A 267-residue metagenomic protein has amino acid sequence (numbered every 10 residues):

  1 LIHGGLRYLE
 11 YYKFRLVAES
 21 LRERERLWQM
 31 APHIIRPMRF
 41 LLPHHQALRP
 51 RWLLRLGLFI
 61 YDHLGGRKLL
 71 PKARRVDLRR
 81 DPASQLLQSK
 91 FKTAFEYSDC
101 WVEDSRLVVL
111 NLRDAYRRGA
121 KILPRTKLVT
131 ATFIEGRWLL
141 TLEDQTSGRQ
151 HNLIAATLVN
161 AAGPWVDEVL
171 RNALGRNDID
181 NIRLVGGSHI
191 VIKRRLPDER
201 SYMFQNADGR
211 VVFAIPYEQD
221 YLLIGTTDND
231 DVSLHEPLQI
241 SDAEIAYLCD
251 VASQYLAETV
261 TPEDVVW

Functional and structural regions predicted by a protein language model:
I2, R24, L139, V211 (+1 more regions): Amphipathic alpha-helical segments in well-structured domains
I2-P82: Dinucleotide-binding Rossmann-like beta1-alpha1 core, especially the glycine-rich loop that anchors the ADP
H3, R7, A18, R22-E25 (+7 more regions): A broad, structural surface signal
H33-R39, N152, N160-W267: Active-site substrate-recognition segment that forms the wall of the catalytic cavity or substrate channel
Y61-R113, R117, K121: Short linear elements at protein peripheries
T93-S98, K127, E143, V185 (+1 more regions): Glycine- and acidic
F95-T157, A162: Helical element adjacent to the flavin cofactor pocket in flavoenzyme catalytic cores
